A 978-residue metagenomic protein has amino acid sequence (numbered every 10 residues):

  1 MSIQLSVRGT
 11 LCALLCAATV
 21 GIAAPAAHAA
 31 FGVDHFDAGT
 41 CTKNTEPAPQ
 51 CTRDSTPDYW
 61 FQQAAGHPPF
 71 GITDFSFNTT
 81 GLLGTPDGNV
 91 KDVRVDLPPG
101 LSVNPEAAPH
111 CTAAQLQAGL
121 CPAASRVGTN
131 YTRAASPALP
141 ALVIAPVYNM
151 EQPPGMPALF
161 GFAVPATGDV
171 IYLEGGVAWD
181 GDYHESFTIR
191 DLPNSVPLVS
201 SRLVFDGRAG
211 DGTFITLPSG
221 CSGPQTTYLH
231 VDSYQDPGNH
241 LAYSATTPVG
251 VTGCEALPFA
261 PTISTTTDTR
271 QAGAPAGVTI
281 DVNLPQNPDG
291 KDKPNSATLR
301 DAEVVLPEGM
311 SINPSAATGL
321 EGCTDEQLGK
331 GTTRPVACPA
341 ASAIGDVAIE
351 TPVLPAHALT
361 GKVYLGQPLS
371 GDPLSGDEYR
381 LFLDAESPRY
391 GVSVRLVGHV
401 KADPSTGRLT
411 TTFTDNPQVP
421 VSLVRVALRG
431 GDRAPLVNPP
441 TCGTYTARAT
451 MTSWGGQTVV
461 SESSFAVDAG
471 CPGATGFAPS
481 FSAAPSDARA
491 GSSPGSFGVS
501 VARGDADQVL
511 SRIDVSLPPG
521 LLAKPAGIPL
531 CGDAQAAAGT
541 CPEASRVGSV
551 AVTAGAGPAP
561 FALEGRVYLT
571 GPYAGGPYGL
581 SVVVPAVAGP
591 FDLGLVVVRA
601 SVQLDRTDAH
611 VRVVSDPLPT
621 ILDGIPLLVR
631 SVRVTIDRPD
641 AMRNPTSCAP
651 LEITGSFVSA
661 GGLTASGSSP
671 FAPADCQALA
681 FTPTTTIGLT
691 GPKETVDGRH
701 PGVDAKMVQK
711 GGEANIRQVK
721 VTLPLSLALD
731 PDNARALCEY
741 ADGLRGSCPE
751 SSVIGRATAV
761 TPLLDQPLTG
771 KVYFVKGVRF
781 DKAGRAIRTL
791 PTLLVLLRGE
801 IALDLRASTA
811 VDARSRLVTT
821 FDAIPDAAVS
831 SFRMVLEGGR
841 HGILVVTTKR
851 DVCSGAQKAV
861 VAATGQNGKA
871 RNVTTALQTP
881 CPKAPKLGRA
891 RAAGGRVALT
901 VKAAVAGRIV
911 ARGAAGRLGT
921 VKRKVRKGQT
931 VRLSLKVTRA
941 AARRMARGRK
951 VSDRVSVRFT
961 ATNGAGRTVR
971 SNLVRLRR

Functional and structural regions predicted by a protein language model:
M1-A13: Bacterial N-terminal signal peptides that target proteins for export
T10-I22: Bacterial N-terminal signal peptides
V20-D34, R978: C-terminal region of N-terminal signal peptides and the immediate post-cleavage residues of exported proteins
H28-K883: Ser/Thr/Pro/Gly-rich, low-complexity intrinsically disordered stalk/linker tracts of secreted and surface-exposed
K883-T920, S952-R978: Extracellular glycosylation-rich, acidic/polar low-complexity regions of adhesion- and matrix-associated proteins
V931-L933: Short strand-edge motifs at loop-to-beta-strand transitions and within beta-strands of extracellular beta-rich domains
L935-A940: Short, surface-exposed loop/turn motifs with a glycine/proline- and acidic-biased composition
